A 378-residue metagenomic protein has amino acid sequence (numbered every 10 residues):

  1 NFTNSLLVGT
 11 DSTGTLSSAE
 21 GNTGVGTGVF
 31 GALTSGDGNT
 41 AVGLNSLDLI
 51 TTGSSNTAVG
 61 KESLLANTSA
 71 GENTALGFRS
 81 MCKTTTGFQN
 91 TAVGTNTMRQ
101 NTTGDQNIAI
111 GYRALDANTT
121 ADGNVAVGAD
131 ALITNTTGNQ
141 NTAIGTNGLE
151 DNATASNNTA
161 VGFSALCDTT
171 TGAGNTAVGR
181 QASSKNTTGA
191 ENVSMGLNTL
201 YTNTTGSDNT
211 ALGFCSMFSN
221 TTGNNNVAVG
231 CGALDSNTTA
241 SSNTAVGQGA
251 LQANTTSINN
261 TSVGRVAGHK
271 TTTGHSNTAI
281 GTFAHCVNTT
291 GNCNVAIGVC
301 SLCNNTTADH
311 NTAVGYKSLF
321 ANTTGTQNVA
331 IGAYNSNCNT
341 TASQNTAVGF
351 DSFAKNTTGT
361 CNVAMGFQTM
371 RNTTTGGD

Functional and structural regions predicted by a protein language model:
N1-D378: Glycine- and small/polar-enriched repetitive beta-structure motifs of secreted/surface proteins
